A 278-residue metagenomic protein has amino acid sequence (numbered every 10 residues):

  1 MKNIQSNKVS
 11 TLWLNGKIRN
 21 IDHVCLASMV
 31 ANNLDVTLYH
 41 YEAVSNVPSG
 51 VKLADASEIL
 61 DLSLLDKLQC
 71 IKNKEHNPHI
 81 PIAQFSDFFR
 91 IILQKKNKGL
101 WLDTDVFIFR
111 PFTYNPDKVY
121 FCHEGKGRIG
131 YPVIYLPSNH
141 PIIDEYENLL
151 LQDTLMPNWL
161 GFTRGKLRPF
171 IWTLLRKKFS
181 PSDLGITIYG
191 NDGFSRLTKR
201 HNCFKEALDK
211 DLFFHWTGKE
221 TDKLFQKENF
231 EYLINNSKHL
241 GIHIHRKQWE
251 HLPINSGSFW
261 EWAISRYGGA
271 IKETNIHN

Functional and structural regions predicted by a protein language model:
M1-S86, L102-N278: Glycosyltransferase-associated regions of secretory-pathway enzymes, highlighting luminal stem/catalytic domains
D87-N97: Small-residue hinge/turn detector
